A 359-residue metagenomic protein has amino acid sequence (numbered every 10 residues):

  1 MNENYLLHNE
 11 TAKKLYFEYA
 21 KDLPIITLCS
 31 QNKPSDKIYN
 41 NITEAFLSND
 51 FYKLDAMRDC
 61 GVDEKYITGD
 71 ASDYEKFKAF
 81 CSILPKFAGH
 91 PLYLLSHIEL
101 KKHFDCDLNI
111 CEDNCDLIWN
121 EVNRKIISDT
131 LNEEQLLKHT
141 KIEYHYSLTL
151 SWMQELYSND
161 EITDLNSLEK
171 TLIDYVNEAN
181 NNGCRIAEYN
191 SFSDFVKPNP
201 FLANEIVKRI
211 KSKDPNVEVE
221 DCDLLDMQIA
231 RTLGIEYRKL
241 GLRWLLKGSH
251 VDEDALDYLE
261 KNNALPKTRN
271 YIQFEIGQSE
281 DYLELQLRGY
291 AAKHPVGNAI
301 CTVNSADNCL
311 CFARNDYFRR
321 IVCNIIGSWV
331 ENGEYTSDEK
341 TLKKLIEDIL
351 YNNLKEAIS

Functional and structural regions predicted by a protein language model:
N2-L240, N263-G327, E331-S359: Metal-cofactor-binding active-site regions of metalloenzymes
L242-L265: Aromatic-lined glycan-binding groove of carbohydrate-active enzymes
